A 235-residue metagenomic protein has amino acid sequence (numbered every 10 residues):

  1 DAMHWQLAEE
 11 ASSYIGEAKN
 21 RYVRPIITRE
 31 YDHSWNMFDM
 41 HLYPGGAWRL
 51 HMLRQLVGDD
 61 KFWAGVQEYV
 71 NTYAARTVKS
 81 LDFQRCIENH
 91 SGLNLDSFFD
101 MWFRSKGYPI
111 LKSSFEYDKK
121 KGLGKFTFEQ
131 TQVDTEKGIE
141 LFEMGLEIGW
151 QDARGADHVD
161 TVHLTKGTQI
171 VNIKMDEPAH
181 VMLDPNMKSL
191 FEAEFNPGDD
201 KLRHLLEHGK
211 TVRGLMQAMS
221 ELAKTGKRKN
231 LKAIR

Functional and structural regions predicted by a protein language model:
D1-F128, V181: Hydrophobic alpha-helical and helix-loop surface patches within well-folded domains that function as non-catalytic
L95-D96, K106-D184: Beta-strand-rich binding/interaction modules
D96, F195-L206, K227-I234: Amphipathic alpha-helical scaffolding segments comprising HEAT/armadillo-like alpha-solenoid repeats
S113-F115, F191, R203-H204, M216: Extracellular/luminal regions of secreted and cell-surface proteins that mediate adhesion/ECM remodeling
P185-F195: Short acidic/polar inter-strand loop motif in beta-rich domains
S189-F191, R213-K227, R235: Structural detector for internal amphipathic alpha-helices that build alpha-solenoid repeat scaffolds
